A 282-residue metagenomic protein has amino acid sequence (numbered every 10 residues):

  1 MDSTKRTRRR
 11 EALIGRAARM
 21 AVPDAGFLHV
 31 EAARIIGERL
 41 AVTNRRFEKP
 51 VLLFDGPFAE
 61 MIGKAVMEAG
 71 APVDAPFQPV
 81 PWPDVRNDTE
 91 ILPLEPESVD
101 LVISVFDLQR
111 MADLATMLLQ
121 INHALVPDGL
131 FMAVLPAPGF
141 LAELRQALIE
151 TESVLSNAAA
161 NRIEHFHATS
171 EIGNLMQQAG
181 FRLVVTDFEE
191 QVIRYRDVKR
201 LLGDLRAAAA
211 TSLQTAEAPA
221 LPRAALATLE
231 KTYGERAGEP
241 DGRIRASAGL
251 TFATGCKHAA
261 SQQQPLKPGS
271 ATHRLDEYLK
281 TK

Functional and structural regions predicted by a protein language model:
M1-R45: Class I SAM-dependent methyltransferase Rossmann-like catalytic core, especially the SAM/SAH-binding loop
G37, A179, K199-K282: C-terminal lobe and adjacent flexible extensions of AdoMet/dcAdoMet transferase-like proteins
N44-G63: Conserved class I S-adenosyl-L-methionine
P81-P93: Conserved SAM-binding strand-loop segment of SAM-dependent methyltransferases
E90-V102: A short acidic, Gly/Pro-enriched loop at the edge of an enzyme's catalytic core that lines a small-molecule cofactor
F106-R110: Short catalytic micro-motifs in class I SAM-dependent methyltransferases
A115-L130: A short glycine-rich, Lys/Arg-flanked "PGG" loop and its adjoining helix->strand segment in the class I
A133-V198, A208-P219: Conserved catalytic/acceptor-binding region of the Class I
